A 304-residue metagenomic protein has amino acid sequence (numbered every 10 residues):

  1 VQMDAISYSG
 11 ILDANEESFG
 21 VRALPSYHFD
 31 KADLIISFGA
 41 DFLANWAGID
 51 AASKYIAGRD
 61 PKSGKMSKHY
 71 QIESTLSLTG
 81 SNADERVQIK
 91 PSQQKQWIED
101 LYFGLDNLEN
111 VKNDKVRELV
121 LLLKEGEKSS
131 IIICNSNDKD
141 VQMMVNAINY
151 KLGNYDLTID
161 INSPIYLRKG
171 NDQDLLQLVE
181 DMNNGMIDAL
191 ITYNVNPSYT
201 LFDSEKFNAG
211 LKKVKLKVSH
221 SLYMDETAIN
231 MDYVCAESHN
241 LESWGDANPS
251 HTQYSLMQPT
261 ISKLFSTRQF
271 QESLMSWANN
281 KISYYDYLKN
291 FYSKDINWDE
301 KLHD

Functional and structural regions predicted by a protein language model:
M3-H303: Non-catalytic alpha/beta scaffold blocks inside enzyme catalytic domains
